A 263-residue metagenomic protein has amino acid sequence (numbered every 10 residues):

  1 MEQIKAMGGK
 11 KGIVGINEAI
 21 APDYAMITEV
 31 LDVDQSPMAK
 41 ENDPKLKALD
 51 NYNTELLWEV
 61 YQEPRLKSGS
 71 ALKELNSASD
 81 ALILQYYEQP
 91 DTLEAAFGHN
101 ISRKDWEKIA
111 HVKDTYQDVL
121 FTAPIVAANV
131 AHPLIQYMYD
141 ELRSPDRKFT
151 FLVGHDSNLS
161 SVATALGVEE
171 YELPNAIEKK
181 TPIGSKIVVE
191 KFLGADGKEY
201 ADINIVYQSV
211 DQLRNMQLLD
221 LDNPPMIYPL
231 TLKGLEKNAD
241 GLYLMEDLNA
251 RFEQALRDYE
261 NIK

Functional and structural regions predicted by a protein language model:
M1-T150, G154-K263: Signature for phosphate-centric chemistry
